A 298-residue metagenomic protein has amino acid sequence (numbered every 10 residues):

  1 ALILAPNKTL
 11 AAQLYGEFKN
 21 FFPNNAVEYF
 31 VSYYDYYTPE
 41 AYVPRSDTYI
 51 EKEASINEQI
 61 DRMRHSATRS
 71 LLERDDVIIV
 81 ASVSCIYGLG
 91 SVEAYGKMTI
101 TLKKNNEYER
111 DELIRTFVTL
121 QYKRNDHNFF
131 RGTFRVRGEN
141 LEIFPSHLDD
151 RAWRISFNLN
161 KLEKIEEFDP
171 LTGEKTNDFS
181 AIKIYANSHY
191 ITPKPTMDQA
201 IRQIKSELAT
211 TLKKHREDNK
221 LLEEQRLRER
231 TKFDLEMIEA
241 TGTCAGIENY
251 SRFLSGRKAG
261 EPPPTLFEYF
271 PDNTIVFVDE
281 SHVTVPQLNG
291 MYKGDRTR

Functional and structural regions predicted by a protein language model:
A1-R298: ASCE RecA-like P-loop NTPase motor cores that couple ATP hydrolysis to mechanical translocation on nucleic acids
